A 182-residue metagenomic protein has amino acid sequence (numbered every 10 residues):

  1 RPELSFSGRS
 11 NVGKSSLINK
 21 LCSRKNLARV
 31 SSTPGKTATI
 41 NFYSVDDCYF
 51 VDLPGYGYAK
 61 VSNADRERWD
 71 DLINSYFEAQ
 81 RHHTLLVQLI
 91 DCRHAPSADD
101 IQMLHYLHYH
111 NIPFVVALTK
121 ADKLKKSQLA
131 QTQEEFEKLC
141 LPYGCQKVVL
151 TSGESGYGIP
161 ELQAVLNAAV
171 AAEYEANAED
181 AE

Functional and structural regions predicted by a protein language model:
R1, L21, N63-R66, I101-H105 (+2 more regions): Short, glycine/charged-enriched secondary-structure capping and boundary segments
R1-K60, A64, A171-A172, A176-E182: Conserved G1/Walker A P-loop phosphate-binding module
S23-L27, A79, Y109, P142 (+2 more regions): Conserved amphipathic alpha-helical interaction elements at protein-protein interfaces in regulatory, energy-coupling
T37, R66-D70, S97, I101 (+1 more regions): Amphipathic alpha-helical transducer elements in NTP-driven molecular machines
D52, T119, S152: Active-site glycine-centered loops adjacent to acidic/histidine catalytic or metal-binding residues that shape
Y56-R66, R93, D122-K125: Flexible beta-alpha connector loops of hexameric P-loop NTPases
D71-Q146: Conserved C-terminal guanine-recognition region of P-loop GTPase G domains, centered on the G4
K123-E182: Canonical P-loop GTPase G-domain recognition
